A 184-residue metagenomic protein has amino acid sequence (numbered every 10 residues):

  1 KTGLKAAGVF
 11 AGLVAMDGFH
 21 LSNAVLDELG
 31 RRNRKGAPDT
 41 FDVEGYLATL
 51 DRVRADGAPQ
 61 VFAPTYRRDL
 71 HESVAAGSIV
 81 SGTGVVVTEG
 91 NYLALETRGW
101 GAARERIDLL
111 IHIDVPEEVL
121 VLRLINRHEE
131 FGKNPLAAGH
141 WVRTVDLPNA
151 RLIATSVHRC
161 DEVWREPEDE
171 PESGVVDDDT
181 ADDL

Functional and structural regions predicted by a protein language model:
K1-G8: A conserved segment at the C-terminal end of the G1
V9, E105-L109, V157-D161: Short glycine-/polar-rich loops that comprise or flank the Walker A/P-loop and associated switch/sensor motifs
F10-G12, G84: The start of beta-strands in P-loop NTPase/AAA+ ATPase cores
G12-A15, L21-R67: Conserved nucleotide-sensing/catalytic segment adjacent to the nucleotide-binding pocket in NTP-handling enzymes
L13, L110-H112, V163: Conserved beta-strand scaffold positions in the cores of enzyme catalytic domains, especially in NTP/NDP-utilizing
G45, T49, L120-R127, W141: Alpha-helical scaffold elements adjacent to nucleotide-binding pockets in ATP/GTP-utilizing enzyme cores
L70-R127: ATP-dependent NMP and nucleoside kinases share a basic, alpha-helical "lid"
R98-G101, N126-D177, L184: Small-molecule kinase domains that catalyze NTP-dependent phosphoryl transfer to phosphate-bearing small molecules
